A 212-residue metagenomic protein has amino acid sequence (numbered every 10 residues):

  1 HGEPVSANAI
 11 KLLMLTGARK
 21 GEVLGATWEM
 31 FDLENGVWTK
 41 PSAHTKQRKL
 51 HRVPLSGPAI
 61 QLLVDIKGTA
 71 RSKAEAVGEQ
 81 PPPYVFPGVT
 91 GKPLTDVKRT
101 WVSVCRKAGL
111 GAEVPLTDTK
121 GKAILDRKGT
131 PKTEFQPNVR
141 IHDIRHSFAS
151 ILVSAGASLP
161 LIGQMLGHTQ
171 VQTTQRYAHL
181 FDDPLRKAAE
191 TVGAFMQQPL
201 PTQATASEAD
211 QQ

Functional and structural regions predicted by a protein language model:
H1, S42-L50, F86-P93, K132-D143: Short, contiguous acidic/charged loop-to-helix segments that flank catalytic cores in large enzymes
H1-G25, E34, T45-L50, T69-A70 (+2 more regions): Basic, Lys/Arg- and aromatic-enriched nucleic-acid-binding interface segment
S6-A9, L13, K92, V114-A155: Short basic/aromatic active-site micro-motif
N8-E22, T100, D143-T169, R176: C-terminal catalytic core of tyrosine-transesterase DNA break-rejoin enzymes
E29-F31: A structural signal for short hydrophobic beta-strand segments in well-ordered beta-sheet cores
K40-R48, L166-T191: Catalytic-site neighborhood detector that most strongly recognizes the C-terminal catalytic loop/helix of tyrosine
T45-D65, E79-S103, K120-L125: C-terminal catalytic core of Y-nucleophile DNA break-rejoin enzymes
D65-Q80, G88-K92, L110-P131, Q172 (+2 more regions): C-terminal secondary-structure termini that scaffold catalytic or DNA-interacting sites
